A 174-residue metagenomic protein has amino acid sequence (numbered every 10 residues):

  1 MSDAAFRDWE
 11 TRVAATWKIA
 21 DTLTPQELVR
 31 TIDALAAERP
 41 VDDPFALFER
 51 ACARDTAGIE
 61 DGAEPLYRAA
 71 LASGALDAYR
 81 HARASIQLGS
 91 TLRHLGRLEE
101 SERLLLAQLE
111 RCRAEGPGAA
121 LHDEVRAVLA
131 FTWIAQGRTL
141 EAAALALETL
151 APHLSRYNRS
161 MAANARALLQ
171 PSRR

Functional and structural regions predicted by a protein language model:
T22-Q26, E60, L98, T139: TPR-repeat structural position
I32-D33, R68-A72, L106-R113, L147-P152: Amphipathic alpha-helical segments of tetratricopeptide repeats
D42, R80, P117-L121, Y157-S160: Structural signature of alpha-solenoid helical repeat junctions
